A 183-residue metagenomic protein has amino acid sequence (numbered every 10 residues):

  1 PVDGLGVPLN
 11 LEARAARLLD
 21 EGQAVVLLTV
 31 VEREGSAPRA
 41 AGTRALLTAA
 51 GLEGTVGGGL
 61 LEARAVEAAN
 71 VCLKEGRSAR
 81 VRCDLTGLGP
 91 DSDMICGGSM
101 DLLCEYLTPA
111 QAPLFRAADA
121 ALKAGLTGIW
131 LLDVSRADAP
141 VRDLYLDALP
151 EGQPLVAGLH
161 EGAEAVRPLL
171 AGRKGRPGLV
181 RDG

Functional and structural regions predicted by a protein language model:
P1-G183: Segments forming oxygen-rich coordination pockets for charged ligands
